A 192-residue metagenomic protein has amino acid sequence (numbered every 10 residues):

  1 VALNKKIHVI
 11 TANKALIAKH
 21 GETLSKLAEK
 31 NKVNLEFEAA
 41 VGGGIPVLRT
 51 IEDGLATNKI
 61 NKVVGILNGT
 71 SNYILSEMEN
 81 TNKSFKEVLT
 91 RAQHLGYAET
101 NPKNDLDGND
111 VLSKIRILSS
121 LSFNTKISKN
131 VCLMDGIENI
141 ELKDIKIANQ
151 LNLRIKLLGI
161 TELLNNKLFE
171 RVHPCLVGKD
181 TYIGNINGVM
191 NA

Functional and structural regions predicted by a protein language model:
L3-K5, K14-D53: Rossmann-fold NAD(P)-binding glycine/threonine-rich loop
A12-K14, A39-A40, V63-G65, E77 (+2 more regions): Glycine- and other small-residue-rich loops at beta-strand/loop junctions that grip anionic moieties
V47-I60, S71-K83, S113-I127: Oxidoreductase and adenylate-handling cofactor-binding alpha/beta cores
N58-K59, E79-E99: Internal alpha-helical scaffold of NAD(P)-dependent oxidoreductase catalytic cores
G65-Y73, G108-V111: Conserved phosphate/anionic-ligand binding catalytic regions in large, soluble enzymes, centered on
L89-G188: Substrate-binding/catalytic subdomain of NAD(P)-dependent oxidoreductase enzymes
M190-A192: Short polybasic amphipathic segments
